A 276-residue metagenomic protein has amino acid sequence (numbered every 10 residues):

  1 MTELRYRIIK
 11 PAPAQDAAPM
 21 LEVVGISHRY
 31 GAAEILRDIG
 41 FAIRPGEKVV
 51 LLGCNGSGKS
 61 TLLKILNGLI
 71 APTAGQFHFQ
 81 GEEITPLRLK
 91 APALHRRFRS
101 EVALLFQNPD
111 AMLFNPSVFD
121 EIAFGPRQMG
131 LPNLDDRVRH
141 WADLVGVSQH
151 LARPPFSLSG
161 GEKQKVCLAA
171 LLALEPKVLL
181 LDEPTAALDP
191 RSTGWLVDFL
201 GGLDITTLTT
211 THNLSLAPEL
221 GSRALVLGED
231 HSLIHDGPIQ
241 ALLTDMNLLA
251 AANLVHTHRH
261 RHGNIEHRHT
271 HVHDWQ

Functional and structural regions predicted by a protein language model:
N67: Helix-to-loop junction immediately C-terminal to a conserved catalytic motif
G75-P86: Conserved ABC transporter NBD signature motif
P132-H150: Conserved ABC ATPase "signature" region
P154-L158, E162: Conserved ABC ATPase signature
L179-D182: Catalytic Walker B motif of ABC-type/P-loop ATPase nucleotide-binding domains
T211-H212: H-loop/switch region of ABC-family ATPase nucleotide-binding domains
H231-L254: Conserved beta-strand-loop-alpha-helix hinge in the C-terminal portion of ABC ATPase nucleotide-binding domains
